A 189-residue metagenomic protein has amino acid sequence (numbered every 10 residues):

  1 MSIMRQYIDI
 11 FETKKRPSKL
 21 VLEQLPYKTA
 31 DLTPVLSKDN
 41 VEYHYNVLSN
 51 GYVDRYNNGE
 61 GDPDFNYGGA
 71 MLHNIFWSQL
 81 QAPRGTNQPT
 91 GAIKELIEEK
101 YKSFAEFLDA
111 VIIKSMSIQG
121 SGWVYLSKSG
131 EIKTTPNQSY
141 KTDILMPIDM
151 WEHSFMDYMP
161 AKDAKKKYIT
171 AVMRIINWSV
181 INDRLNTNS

Functional and structural regions predicted by a protein language model:
I3, Y7-S189: Feature for soluble, non-membrane regions of globular proteins
